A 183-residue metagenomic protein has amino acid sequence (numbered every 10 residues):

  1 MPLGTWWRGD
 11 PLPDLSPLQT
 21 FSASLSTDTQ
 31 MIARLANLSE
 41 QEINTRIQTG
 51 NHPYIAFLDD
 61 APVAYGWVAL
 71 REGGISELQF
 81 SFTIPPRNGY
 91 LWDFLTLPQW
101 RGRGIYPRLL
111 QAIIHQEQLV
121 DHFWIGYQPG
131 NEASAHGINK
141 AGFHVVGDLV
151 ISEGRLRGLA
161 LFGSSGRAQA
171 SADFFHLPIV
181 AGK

Functional and structural regions predicted by a protein language model:
M1-I43: Acyl-donor-binding surface of acyltransferase catalytic domains
M1-S16, H115, D121, Q169-K183: Intrinsically disordered, low-complexity, positively biased terminal segments
M1-T5, H144-L159: Conserved catalytic-core motifs of GNAT/GCN5-like acyltransferases
T45, T49-P53, F57-G89, D93: Conserved acyl-donor/pantetheine-binding loop and adjacent beta-alpha core of acyl/acetyltransferases and related
D93-Q116, A135-H136, K140: Conserved acetyl-CoA-binding loop-helix of GNAT-fold acetyltransferases
E117-P129: Conserved GNAT acetyl-CoA-binding A-motif
P129-L149: Conserved active-site alpha-helix within GNAT-family acetyltransferase domains
A160-S164: Short low-complexity, flexible loop/linker segments enriched in glycine and/or proline with clustered acidic
